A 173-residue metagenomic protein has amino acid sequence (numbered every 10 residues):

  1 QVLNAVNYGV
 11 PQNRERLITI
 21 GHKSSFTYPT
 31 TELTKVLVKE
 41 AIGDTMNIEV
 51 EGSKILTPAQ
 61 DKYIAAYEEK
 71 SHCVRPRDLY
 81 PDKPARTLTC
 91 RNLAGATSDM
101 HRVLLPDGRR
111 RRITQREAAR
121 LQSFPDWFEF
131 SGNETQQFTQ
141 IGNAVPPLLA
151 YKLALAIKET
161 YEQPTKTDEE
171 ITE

Functional and structural regions predicted by a protein language model:
Q1-P81: Class I S-adenosyl-L-methionine
I48, G52-E173: C-terminal target-recognition/interaction regions appended to catalytic cores
